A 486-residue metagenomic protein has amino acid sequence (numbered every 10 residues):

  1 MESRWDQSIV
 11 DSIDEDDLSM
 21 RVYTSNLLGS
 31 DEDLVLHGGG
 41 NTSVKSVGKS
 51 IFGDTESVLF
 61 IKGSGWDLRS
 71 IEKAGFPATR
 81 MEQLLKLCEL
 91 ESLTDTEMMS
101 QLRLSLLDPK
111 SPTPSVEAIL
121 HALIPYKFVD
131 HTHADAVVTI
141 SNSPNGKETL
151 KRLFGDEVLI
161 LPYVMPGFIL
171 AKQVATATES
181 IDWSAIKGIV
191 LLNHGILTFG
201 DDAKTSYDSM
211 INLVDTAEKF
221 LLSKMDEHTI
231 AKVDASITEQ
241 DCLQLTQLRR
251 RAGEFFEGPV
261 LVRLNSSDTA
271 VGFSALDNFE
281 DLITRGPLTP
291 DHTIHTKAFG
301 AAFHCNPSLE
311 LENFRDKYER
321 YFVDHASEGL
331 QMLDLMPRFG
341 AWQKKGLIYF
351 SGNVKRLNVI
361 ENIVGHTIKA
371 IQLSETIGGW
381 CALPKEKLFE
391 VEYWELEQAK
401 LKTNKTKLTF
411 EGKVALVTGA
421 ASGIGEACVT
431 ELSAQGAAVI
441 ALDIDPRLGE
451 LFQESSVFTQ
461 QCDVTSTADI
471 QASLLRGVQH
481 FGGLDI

Functional and structural regions predicted by a protein language model:
M1-A415, A427: Glycine-rich flexible loops
A136, P446, S466: Short, glycine/acidic-enriched loop or turn micro-motifs at the edges of active sites
D182, S433, Q453: Anion (oxyanion) recognition and catalysis
L408-I440: Canonical Rossmann dinucleotide-binding motif of NAD(H)/NADP(H)-dependent dehydrogenases/reductases, specifically
Q435-F452: Conserved glycine-rich Rossmann-like NAD(P)H-binding loop of the short-chain dehydrogenase/reductase
C462-S473: The beta1-alpha1 cofactor-binding region of Rossmann-like NAD(H)/NADP(H)-dependent oxidoreductases
R476-I486: A glycine-rich helix->loop->beta "capping" turn within Rossmann-like NAD(P)(H)-dependent oxidoreductase domains
